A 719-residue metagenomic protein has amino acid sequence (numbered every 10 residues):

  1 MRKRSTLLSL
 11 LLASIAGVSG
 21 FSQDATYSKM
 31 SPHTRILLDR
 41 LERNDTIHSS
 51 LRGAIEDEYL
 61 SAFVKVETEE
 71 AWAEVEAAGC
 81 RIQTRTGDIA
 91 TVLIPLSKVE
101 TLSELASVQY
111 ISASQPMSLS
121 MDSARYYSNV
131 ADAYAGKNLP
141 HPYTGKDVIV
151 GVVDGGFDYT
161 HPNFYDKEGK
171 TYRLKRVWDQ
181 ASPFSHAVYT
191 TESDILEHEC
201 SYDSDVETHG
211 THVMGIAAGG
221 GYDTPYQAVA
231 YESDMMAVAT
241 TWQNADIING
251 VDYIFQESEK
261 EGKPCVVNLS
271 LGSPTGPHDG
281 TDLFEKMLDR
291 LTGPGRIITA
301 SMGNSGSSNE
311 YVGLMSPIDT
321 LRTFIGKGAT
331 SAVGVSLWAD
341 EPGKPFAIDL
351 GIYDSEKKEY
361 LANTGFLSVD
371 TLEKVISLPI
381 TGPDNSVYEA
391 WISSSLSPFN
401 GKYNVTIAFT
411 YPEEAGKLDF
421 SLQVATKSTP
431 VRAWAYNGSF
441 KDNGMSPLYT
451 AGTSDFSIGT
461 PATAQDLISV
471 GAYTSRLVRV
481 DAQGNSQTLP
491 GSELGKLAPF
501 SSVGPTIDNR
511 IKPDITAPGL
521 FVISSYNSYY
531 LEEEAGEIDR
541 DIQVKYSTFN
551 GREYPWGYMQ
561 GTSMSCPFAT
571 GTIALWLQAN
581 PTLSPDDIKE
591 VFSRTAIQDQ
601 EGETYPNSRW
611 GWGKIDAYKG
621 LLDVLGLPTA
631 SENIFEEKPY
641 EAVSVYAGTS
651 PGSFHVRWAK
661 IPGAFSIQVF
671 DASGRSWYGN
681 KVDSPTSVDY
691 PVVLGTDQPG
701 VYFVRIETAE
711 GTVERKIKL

Functional and structural regions predicted by a protein language model:
L7-L11, G20-H141, I149, P162 (+3 more regions): Autoinhibitory N-terminal propeptides
S49-G53, K260-S273, P277-D282, L291-N304 (+3 more regions): C-terminal subdomain of the subtilisin-like protease fold in secreted/lumenal serine endopeptidases
K137-I247, G262, G293-I297, E310 (+8 more regions): Subtilisin-like serine protease catalytic core
F157-T211, A228, E261, D354-S439 (+3 more regions): Active-site core segment of subtilase-fold serine proteases
M214-A217, Y222-D223, M236-I247, D252-V266 (+4 more regions): Hydrolase catalytic cores
A630-I661, V669-W677, Q698-P699, I717-L719: Surface-exposed, proline-anchored Ser/Thr-rich loop/turn motifs
P651, S676-D697: Glycine-centered tight-turn motifs at strand-turn-strand junctions
P699-L719: C-terminal tail/sorting-segment detector
